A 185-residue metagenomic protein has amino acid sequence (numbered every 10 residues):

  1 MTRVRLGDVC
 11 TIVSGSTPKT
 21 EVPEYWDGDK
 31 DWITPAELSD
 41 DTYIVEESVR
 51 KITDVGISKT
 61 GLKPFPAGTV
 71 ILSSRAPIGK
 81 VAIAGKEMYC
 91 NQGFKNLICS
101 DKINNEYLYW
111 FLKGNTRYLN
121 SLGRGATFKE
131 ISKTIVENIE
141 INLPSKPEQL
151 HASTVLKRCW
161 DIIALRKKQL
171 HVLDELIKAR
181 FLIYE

Functional and structural regions predicted by a protein language model:
M1-S16, N138-S153, A164-Y184: Non-catalytic DNA-recognition/assembly elements of restriction-modification systems
T2-D41, G56-T60: Low-complexity, Lys/Gly-biased intrinsically disordered segments
V4, K59-L62, I71-L72, G85-E87 (+6 more regions): Feature detects amphipathic, helix-rich regulatory segments
T34-P35, V49-K113: A short beta-sheet element
L38-S39, P77-I78, Y118: Active-site/binding-pocket entry motifs
S39-K51: Short, basic/aromatic beta-hairpin or loop at an interaction surface
S74-P77, M88-K95, G125-P147: A short glycine-rich beta-alpha junction/loop motif
